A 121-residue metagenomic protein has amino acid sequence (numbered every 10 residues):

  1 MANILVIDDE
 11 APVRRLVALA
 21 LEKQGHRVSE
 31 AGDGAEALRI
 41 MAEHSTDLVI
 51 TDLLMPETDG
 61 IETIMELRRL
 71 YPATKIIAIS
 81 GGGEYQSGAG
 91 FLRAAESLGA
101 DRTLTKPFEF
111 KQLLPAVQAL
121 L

Functional and structural regions predicted by a protein language model:
R15-K23: Charged docking surfaces used in two-component/phosphorelay signaling
E30-R39, G60: Helix N-cap/capping motif at the beta->alpha junctions
R39, I61-A73: Short amphipathic alpha-helix used as the core "switch/output" element in two-component signaling
H44-I50: Active-site beta3 strand of CheY-like receiver
M55: Receiver (REC) domain active-site loop signature in two-component systems and cognate sites in sensor histidine kinases
E62, G83-L104: Alpha4 helix (beta4-alpha4-beta5 surface) of REC/receiver domains from two-component response regulators
E96, T105-A119: C-terminal output helix
